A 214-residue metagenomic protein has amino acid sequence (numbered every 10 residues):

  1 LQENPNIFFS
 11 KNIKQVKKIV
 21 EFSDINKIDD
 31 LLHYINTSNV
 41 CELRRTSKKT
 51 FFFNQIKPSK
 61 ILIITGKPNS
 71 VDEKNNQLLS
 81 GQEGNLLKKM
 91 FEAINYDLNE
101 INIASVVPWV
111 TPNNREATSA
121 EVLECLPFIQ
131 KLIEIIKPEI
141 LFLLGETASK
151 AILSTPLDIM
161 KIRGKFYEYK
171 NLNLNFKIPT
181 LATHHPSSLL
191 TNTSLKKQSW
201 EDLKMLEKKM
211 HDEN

Functional and structural regions predicted by a protein language model:
E3-N214: A polyanion-binding, active-site-adjacent surface
